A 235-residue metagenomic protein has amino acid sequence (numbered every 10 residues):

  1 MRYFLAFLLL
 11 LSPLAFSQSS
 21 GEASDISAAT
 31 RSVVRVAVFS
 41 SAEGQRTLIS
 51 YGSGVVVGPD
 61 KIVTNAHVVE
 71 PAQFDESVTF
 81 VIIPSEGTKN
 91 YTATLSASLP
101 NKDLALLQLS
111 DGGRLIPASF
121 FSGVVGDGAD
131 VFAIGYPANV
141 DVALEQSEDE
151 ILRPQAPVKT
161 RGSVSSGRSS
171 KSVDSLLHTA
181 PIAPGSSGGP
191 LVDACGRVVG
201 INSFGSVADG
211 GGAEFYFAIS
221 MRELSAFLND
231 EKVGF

Functional and structural regions predicted by a protein language model:
M1-F4: Positively charged n-region of N-terminal signal peptides that target proteins for export
S12-L14: N-terminal signal peptide c-region/cleavage motif recognized by signal peptidases
S20-E22, S40-P59, N90-T92: A conserved glycine-rich beta-strand in the N-terminal activation segment of trypsin-fold
G21-I26, A138-V140, L152-P154, N202-F235: C-terminal cap/linker of serine protease catalytic domains
S27-S40: A short, Trp-centered hydrophobic/proline-enriched beta-strand micro-motif
Y51, G58-P59, V63-P100: Catalytic-histidine neighborhood of serine endopeptidases, predominantly the chymotrypsin-like S1/PA family
V55, P181-N202: Catalytic nucleophile loop of clan PA
V68-A72, I116-D174, A183, G205-A213: Flexible, gly/ser-rich surface segments that form the specificity/activation loops bordering the active-site cleft
